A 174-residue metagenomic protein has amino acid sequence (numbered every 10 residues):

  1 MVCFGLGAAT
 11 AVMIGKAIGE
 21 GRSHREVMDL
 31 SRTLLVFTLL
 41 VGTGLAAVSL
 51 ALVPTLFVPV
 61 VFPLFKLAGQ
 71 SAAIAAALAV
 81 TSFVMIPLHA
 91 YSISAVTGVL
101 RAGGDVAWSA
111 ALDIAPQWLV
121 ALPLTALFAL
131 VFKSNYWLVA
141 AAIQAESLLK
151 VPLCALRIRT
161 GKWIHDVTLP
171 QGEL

Functional and structural regions predicted by a protein language model:
M1, L67-A95: Alpha-helical transmembrane segments of multi-pass membrane proteins
M1-A9, P87-A95, I114-P123, Q144-A155: Hydrophobic alpha-helical transmembrane bundles that constitute the permease/transmembrane domains of multi-pass
M1-P54, A90-S109: Small-residue-rich hydrophobic transmembrane alpha-helices
I14, L56-F57, V61, L100 (+2 more regions): Hydrophobic alpha-helical interface/terminus motif in multipass membrane transporters
T38, A79-S82, I86, D113-I114 (+1 more regions): Residue-level recognition of transmembrane alpha-helices in multi-pass small-molecule transporters/permeases
A46-A72: Short membrane-interface helical motifs at transmembrane helix boundaries in multi-pass membrane transporters
Q70-A73, Q117-P152, L156, H165-Q171: Membrane-interface helix-loop junctions in multi-pass transport and translocation proteins
